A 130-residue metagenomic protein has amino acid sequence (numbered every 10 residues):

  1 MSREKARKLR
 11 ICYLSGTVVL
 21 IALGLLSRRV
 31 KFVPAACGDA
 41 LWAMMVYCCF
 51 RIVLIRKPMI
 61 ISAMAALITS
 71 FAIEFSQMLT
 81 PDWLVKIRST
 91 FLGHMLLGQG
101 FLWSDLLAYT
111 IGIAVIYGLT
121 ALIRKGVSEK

Functional and structural regions predicted by a protein language model:
M1-E129: Bulky hydrophobic segments
